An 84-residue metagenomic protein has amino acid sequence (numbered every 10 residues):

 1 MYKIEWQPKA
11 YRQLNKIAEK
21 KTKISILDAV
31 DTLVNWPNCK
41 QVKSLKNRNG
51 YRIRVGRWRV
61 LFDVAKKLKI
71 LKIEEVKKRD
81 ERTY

Functional and structural regions predicted by a protein language model:
M1-E5, K9, N15-K16, K23-I24 (+2 more regions): Enriched for short, Lys/Arg-rich terminal
L14-I17, L45: Alpha-helix C-terminal capping segments
K16-K23, N35, C39: Alpha-helix boundary/capping and short turn/kink residues
A29-I53, T83-Y84: A short, surface-exposed loop/turn module that caps and links secondary-structure elements
